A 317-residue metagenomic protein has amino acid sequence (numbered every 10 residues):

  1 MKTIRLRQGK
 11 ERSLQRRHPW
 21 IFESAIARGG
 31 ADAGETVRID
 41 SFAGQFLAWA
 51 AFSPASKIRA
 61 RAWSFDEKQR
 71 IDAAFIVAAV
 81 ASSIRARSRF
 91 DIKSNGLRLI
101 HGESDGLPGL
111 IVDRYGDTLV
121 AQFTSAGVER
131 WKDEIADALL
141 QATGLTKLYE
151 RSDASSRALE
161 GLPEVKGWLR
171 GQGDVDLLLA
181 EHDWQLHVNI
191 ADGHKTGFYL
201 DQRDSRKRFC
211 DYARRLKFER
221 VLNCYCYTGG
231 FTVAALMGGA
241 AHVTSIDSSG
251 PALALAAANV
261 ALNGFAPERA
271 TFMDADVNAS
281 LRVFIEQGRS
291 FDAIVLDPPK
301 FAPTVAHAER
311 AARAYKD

Functional and structural regions predicted by a protein language model:
M1-G116: Non-catalytic accessory regions of SAM-dependent methyltransferases
Q45, S56, G127-E129, H194: Short, surface-exposed beta-strand-loop junctions and turns on beta-sheet-rich folds
L47, A158, T304: Glycine/Thr-rich phosphate-binding loops of Rossmann-like dinucleotide-binding domains
A74-A78, S82-A86, F90-K93, G144-G161 (+1 more regions): A short, charged
I100-D113, E129-Y199, K207: Non-catalytic substrate-recognition/targeting regions of SAM-dependent transferases
T118-F123: Carbohydrate-binding surface patches
G173-D317: Rossmann-like S-adenosyl-L-methionine
